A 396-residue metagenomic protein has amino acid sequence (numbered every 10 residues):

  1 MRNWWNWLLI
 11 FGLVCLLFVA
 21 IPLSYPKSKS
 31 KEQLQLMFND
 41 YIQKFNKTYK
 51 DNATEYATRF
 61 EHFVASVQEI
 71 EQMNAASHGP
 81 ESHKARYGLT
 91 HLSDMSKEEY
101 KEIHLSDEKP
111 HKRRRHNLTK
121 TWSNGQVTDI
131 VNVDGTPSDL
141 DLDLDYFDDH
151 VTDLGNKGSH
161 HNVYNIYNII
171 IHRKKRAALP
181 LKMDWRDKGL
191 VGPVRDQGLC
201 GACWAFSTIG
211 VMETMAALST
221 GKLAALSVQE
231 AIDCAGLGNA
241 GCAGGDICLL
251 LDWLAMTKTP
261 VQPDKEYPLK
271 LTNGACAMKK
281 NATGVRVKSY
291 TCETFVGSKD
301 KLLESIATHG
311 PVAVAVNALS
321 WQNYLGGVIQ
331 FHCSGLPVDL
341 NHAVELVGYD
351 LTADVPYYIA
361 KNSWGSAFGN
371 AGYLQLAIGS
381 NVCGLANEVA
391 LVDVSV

Functional and structural regions predicted by a protein language model:
R2-V396: Catalytic-core signature of thiol
